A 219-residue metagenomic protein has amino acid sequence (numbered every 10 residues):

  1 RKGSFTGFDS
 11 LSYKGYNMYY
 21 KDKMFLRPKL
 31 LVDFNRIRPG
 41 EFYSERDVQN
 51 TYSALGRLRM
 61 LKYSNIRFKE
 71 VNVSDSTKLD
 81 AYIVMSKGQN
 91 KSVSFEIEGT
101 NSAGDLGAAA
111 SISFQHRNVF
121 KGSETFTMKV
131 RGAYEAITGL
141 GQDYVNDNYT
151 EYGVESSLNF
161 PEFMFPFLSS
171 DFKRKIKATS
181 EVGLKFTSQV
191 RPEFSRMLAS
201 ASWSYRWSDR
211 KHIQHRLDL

Functional and structural regions predicted by a protein language model:
R1-S12: Sec-exported N-terminal periplasmic low-complexity segments
F5, Y19-L31: Flexible hinge/switch segments at interdomain interfaces of large molecular machines
Y13-M18, S76-K78: Short acidic/polar alpha-helix capping motifs at helix-coil junctions
G15-K21, N35-F42, D143-Y144: Second-shell loop/turn segments in exported
M24-F25, S44-L219: Gram-negative/organellar outer-membrane beta-barrel architecture
K29, D33, N146-D147: Structured core of small recognition/catalytic domains
